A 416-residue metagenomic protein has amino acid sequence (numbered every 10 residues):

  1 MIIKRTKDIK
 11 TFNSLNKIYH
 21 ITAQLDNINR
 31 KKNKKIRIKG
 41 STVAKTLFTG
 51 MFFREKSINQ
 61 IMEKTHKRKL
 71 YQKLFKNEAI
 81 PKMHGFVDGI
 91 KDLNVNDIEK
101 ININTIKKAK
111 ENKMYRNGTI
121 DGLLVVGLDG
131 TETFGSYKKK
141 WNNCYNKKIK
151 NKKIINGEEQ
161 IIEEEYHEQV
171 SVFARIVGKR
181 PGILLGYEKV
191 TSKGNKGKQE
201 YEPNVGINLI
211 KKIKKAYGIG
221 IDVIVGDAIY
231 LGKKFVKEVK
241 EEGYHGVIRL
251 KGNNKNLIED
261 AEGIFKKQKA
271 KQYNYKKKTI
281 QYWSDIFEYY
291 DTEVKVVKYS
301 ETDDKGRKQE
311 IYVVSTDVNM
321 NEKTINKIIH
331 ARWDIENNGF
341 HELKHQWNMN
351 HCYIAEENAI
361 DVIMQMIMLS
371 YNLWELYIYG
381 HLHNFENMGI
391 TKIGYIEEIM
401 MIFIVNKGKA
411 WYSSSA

Functional and structural regions predicted by a protein language model:
M1-P81, V87: Gly/serine-rich nucleotide phosphate-binding loop at the start of the catalytic core of nucleotide/ADP-ribose-handling
K4-K7, T22-D26, E63-H66, A270-E288 (+1 more regions): A short, flexible helix-boundary coil/loop motif
S14-N16, H66, N321-I354: Short amphipathic alpha-helical "interface-anchor" segments enriched in bulky aromatics
K32-V43, E159-E164, D304, Y353-M364: Structural motif
T46, I61, K82, G122-S136 (+8 more regions): Short, conserved catalytic/metal-binding motifs centered on acidic residues
V87-K179: Active-site-proximal, Lys/Arg-enriched surface segment that forms a nucleic-acid-binding/basic interface patch
K150-G220: Electropositive, glycine- and tryptophan-enriched low-complexity nucleic-acid-binding patches
S192-Y299: An internal, acidic/charged active-site-proximal segment that coordinates divalent cations and/or engages
